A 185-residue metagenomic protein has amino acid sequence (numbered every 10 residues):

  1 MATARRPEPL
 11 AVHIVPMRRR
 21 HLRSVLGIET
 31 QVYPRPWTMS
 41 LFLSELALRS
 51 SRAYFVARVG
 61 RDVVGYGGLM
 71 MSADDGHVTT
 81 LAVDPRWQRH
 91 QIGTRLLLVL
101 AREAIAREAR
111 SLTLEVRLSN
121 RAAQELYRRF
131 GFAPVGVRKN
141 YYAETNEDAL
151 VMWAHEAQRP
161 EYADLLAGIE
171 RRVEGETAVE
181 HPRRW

Functional and structural regions predicted by a protein language model:
A2, T113-E115, R128, A133-L150 (+2 more regions): Conserved catalytic-core motifs of GNAT/GCN5-like acyltransferases
T3, P7-E8, H13-H90, L97-R107 (+2 more regions): Acetyl-CoA-dependent GNAT
M39, L43, L118, Y141-Y142: Conserved beta-strand edge residues that scaffold enzyme active sites
V83, R117-L118: Short amphipathic helical patch at the helix-1/turn junction of helix-turn-helix
T94, E147-E156: Accessory recognition modules or surfaces
L97, N120-A123, N140-T145: Short glycine/proline-centered loop/turn elements that form peptide/ligand docking sites
